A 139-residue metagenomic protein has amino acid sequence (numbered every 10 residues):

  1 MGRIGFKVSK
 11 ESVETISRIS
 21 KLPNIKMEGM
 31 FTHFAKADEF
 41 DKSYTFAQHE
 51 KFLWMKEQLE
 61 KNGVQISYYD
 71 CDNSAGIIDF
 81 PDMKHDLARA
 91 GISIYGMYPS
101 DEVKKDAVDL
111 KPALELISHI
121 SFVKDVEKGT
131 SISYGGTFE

Functional and structural regions predicted by a protein language model:
M1-H119, V123-E127: Active-site loop/helix belt of alpha/beta enzymes
V108-D109, T137-E139: Short proline/glycine-enriched turn/loop segments at secondary-structure junctions
K128-T137: Short, solvent-exposed secondary-structure boundary/capping segments
